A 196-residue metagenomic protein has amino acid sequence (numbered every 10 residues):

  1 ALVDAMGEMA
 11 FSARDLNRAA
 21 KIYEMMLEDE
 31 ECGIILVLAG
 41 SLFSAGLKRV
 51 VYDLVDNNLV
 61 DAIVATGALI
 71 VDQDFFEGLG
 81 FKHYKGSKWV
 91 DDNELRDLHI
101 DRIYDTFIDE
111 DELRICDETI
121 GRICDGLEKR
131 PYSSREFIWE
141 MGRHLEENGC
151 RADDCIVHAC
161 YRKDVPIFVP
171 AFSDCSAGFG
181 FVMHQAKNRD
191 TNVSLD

Functional and structural regions predicted by a protein language model:
A1-L38, F43-D196: Conserved catalytic alpha/beta core of Sir2/sirtuin-type deacylases, generalized to analogous enzyme cores that bind
